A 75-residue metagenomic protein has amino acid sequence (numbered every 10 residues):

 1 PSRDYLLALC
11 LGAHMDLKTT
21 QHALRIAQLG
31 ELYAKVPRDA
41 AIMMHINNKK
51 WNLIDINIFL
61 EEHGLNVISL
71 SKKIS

Functional and structural regions predicted by a protein language model:
P1-G12: Short, basic-rich loop-to-helix N-cap that marks the start of a DNA-contacting helix
L17-L53, N57, E61-L65, S69: Short amphipathic recognition helices of helix-turn-helix/homeodomain-type DNA-binding modules
K72-S75: Intrinsically disordered, low-complexity acidic/Q/S/K-rich activation/interaction tracts characteristic
